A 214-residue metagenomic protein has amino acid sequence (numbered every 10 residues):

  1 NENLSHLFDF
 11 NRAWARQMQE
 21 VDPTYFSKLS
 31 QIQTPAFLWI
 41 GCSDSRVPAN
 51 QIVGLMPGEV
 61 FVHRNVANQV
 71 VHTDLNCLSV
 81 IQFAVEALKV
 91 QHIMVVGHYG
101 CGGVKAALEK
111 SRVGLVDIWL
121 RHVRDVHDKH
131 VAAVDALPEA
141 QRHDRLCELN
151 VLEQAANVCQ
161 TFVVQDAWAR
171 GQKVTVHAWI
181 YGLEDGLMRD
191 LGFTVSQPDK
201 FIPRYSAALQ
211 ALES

Functional and structural regions predicted by a protein language model:
N1-P35, A67-Q91, G102-S214: Divalent-metal-activated hydrolytic enzyme cores
M18-E59: N-terminal short beta-loop-beta anion/metal-coordinating cradle
I40-C42, R64, M94-H98, H177-G182: Short beta-strand segments
P57-N68: Glycine/charged-rich beta-loop-alpha catalytic/anionic-binding loops adjacent to active sites
